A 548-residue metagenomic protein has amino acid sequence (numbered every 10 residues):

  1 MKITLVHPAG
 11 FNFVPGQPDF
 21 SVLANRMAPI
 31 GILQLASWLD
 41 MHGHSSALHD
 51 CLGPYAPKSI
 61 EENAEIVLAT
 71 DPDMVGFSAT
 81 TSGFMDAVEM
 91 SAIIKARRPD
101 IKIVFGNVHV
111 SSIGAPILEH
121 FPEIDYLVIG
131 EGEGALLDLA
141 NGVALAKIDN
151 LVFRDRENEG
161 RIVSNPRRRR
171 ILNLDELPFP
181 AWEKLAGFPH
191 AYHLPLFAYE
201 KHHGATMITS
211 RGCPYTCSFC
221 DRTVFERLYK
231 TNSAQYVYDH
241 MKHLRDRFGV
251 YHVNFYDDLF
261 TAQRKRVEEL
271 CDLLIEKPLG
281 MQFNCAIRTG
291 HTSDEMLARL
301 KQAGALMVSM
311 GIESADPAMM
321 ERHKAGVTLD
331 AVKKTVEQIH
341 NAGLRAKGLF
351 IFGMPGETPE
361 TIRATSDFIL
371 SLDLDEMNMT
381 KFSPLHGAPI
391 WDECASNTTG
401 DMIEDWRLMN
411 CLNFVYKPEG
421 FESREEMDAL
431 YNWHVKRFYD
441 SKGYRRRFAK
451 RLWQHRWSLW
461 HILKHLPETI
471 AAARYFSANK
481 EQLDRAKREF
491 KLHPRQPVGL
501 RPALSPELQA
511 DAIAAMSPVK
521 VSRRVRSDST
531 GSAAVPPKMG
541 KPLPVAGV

Functional and structural regions predicted by a protein language model:
M1, A9-F20, L145-I148, R154-T209: N-terminal [4Fe-4S]-dependent radical SAM core
I3-L5, S45, V67, D73 (+3 more regions): Radical SAM enzyme core and accessory elements
N12-P15, G114, R264-K265, A318 (+4 more regions): Flexible glycine/acidic-rich beta-alpha junction loops that bind and position SAM and/or redox cofactors in anaerobic
G16-I32: Glycine- and acidic-residue-enriched helix-capping/strand-helix junction motifs
G31, L35-N173, K381, G387: Glycine-rich beta-alpha loop elements in corrinoid/cobalamin-binding modules across cobalamin-dependent enzymes
D71-D73, V250, L374: Proline-aspartate-enriched helix->loop->beta-strand connector
I117-G134, L297, Q302-V308, A364-M379: Structural recognition of alpha->loop->beta junctions
P180-M354, P359-D367: Radical SAM [4Fe-4S] cluster-binding motif and immediate context
